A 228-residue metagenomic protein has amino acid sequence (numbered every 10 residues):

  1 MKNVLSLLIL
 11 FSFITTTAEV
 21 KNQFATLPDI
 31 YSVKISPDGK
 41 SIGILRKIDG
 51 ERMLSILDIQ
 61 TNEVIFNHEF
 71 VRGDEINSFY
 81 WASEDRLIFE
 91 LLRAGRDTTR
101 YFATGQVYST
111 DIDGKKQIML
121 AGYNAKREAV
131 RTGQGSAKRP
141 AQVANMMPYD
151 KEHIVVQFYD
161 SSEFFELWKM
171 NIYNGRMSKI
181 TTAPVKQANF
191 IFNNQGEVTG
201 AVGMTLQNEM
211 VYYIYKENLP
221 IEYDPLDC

Functional and structural regions predicted by a protein language model:
V4-I14: Sec-dependent N-terminal signal peptides
A18-C228: Beta-propeller folds
